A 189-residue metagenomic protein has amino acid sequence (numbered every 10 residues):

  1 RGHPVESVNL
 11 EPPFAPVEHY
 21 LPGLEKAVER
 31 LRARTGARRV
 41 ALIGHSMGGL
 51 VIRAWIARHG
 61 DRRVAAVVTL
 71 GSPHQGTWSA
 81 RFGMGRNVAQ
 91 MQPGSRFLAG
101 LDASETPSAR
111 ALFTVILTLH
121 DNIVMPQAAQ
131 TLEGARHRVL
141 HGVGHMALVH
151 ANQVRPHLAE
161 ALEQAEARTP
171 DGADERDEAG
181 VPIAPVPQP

Functional and structural regions predicted by a protein language model:
R1, R63, L132-G134: Short, structured coil segments at secondary-structure junctions
H3-V8, V17-P107, I116, I123 (+1 more regions): Serine-dependent carboxylesterase/thioesterase catalytic core of lipase-like alpha/beta-hydrolase/SGNH enzymes
V8-E11, R138-G144, H150: Short glycine-rich catalytic loops that host catalytic nucleophiles or stabilize transition states across multiple
P107-F113, L132-R136: Short, proline-enriched alpha-helix->beta-strand connector loops that line the catalytic pocket of alpha/beta-hydrolase
T114-D121, H141-V143: Conserved strand-to-loop "acid loop" that flanks and positions the catalytic carboxylate
L119-R136: Conserved loop-alpha-helix segment in the C-terminal half of the alpha/beta-hydrolase fold that carries the catalytic
V149-L162: Post-His helix in hydrolase/transferase enzymes
P170-P189: Short, low-complexity, charge-dense intrinsically disordered segments
